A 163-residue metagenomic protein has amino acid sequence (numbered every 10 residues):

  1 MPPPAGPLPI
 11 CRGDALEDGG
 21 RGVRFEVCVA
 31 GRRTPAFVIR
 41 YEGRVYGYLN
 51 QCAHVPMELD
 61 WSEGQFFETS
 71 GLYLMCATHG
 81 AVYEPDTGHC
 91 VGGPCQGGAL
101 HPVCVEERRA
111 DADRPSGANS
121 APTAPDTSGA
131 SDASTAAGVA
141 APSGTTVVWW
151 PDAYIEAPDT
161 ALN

Functional and structural regions predicted by a protein language model:
M1-T69, E84-P85, C104-N163: N-terminal pre-ligand scaffold of iron-sulfur
C52, C76-H79: Short cysteine clusters
Y73: A short acidic, glycine-rich active-site loop that binds or catalyzes chemistry on phosphate/adenosine moieties
G80, H89-V91: A conserved acidic, glycine/proline-rich C-terminal tail/linker
G92-A110: Structural signature of FAD isoalloxazine-binding scaffolds in flavoprotein oxidoreductases
